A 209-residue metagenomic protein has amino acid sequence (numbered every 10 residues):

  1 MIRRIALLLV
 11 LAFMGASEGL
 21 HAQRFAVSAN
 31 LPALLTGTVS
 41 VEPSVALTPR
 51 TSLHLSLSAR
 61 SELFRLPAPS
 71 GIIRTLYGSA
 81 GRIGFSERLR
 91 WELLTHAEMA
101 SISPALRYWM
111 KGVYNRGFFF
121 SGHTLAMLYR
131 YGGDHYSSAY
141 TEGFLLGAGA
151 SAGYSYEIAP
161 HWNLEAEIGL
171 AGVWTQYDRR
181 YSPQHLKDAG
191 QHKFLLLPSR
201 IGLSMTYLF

Functional and structural regions predicted by a protein language model:
M1-I2: N-terminal secretory signal peptides that target proteins for export/translocation
A6-A16: Bacterial N-terminal signal peptides
A16-A22: Sec/Tat signal peptide C-region and signal peptidase I cleavage site
A22-Q23, A29-N30, D134, Y140-T141 (+1 more regions): Short leucine-rich amphipathic alpha-helices used at interfaces
A26-E42, Y114: Solvent-exposed loop/turn segments connecting transmembrane beta-strands in outer-membrane beta-barrel proteins
A33, V45-S151, Y156-E165, G202-Y207: Gram-negative (and chloroplast) outer-membrane scaffold detector with strong preference for beta-barrel transmembrane
L66-A68, A159-F209: Predominantly the C-terminal beta-signal and adjacent terminal strand-loop region of outer-membrane beta-barrel
